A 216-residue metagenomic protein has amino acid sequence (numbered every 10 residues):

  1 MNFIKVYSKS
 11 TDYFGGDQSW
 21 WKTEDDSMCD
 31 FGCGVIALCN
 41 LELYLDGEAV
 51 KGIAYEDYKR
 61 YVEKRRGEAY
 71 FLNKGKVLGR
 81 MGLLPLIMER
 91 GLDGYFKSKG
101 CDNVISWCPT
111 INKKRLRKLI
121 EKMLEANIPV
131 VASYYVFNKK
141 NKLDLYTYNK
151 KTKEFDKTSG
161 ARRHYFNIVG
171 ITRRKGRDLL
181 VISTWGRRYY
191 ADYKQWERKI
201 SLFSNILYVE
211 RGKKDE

Functional and structural regions predicted by a protein language model:
M1-I87, S159: Active-site-adjacent structural segments surrounding the nucleophilic cysteine of cysteine proteases and isopeptidases
V35-E42, E89, D93, R117 (+2 more regions): Extracytoplasmic/secreted envelope proteins and their assembly/folding machinery, especially bacterial periplasmic
E42, D46, K97, I206-L207: Generic short alpha-helical segment signal, independent of protein family or function, capturing local helix propensity
G94-K99, K199-I200: Short, conserved catalytic or adaptor-binding loops enriched in Gly and charged residues
S98-I111: Catalytic cysteine-centered active-site loop
V104-S106, K175-W185: Short, well-ordered strand-loop elements centered on a beta-strand within folded domains, enriched for acidic residues
N112-L180: Active-site-adjacent substructure of cysteine-protease-like catalytic cores
I182-G186, Y190-E216: Low-complexity, Gly/Ser/Thr/Pro-rich intrinsically disordered linker/tail segments
